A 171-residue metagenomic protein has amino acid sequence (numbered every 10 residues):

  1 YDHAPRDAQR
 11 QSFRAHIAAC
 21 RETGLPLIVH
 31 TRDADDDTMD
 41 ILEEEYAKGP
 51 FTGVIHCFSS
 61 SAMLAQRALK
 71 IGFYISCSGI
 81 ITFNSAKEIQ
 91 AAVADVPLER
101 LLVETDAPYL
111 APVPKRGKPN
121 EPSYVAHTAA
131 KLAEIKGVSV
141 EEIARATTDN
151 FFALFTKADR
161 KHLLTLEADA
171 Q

Functional and structural regions predicted by a protein language model:
Y1-I71, A91-A92, V96, P114-S123 (+2 more regions): Divalent metal-binding pocket/active-site signature
D2, S59, I81-N84, L110-A111 (+1 more regions): Generic, ordered loop/turn and secondary-structure boundary motif
L25-L27, L42, L69, L102 (+3 more regions): Generic leucine side-chain signal with a strong bias for well-ordered alpha-helical environments
D35, L110, F151: Short, active-site-adjacent cap segments at secondary-structure transitions
D36-D37, N84-S85, D149: Short secondary-structure capping/turn micro-motifs that flank functional sites
F51-V54, Y74-G79, L163-L164: Short hydrophobic/aromatic-enriched beta-strand-loop microsegments
I71-V138: Glycine-rich, positively charged active-site loop/lid region within alpha/beta enzyme cores that binds and organizes
S123-Q171: Mid-to-C-terminal alpha-helical segments outside catalytic/metal-binding sites
